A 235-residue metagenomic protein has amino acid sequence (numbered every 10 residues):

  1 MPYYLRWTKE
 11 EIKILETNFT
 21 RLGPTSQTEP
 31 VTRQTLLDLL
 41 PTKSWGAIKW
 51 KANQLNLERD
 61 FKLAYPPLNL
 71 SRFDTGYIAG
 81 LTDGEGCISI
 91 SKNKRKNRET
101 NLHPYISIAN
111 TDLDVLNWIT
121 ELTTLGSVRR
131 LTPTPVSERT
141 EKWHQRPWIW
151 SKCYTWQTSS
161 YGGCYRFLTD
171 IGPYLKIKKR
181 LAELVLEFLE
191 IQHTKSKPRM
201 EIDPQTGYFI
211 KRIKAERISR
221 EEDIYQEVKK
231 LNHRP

Functional and structural regions predicted by a protein language model:
M1-D38, W45-P235: Internal intein/HINT superfamily modules and their associated LAGLIDADG
